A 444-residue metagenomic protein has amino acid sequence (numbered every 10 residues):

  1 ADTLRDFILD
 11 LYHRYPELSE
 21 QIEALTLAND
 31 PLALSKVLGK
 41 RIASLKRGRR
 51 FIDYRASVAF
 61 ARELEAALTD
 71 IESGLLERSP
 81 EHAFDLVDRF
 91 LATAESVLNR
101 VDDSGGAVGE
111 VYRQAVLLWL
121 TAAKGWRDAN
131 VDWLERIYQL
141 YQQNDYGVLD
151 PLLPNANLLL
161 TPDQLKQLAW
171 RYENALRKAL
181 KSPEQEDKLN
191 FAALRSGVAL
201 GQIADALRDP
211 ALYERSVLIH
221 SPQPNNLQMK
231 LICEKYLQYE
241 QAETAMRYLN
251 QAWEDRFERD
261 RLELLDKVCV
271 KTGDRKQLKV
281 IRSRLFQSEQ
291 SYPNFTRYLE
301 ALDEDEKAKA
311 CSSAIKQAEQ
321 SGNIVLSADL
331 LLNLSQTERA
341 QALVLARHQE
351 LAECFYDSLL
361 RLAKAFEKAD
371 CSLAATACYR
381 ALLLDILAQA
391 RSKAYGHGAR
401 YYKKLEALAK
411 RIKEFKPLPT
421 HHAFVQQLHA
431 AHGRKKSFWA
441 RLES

Functional and structural regions predicted by a protein language model:
A1-S444: Eukaryote-biased, non-catalytic alpha-solenoid scaffold regions
